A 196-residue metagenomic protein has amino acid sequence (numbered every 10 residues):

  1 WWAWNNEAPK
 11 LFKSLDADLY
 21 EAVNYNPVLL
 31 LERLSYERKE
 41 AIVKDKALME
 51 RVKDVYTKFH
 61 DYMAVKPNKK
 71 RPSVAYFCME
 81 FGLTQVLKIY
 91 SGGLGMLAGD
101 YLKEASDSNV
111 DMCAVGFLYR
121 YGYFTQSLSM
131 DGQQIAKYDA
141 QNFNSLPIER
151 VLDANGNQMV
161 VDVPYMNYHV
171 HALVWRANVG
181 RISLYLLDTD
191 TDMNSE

Functional and structural regions predicted by a protein language model:
W1-E196: Catalytic cores of carbohydrate-active enzymes across secretory and cytosolic contexts
